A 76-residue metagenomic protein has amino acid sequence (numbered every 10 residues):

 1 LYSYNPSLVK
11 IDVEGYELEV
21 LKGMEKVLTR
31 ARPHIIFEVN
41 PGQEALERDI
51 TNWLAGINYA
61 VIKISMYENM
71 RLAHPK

Functional and structural regions predicted by a protein language model:
L1-K76: Conserved acidic-Pro-Pro-aromatic motif
